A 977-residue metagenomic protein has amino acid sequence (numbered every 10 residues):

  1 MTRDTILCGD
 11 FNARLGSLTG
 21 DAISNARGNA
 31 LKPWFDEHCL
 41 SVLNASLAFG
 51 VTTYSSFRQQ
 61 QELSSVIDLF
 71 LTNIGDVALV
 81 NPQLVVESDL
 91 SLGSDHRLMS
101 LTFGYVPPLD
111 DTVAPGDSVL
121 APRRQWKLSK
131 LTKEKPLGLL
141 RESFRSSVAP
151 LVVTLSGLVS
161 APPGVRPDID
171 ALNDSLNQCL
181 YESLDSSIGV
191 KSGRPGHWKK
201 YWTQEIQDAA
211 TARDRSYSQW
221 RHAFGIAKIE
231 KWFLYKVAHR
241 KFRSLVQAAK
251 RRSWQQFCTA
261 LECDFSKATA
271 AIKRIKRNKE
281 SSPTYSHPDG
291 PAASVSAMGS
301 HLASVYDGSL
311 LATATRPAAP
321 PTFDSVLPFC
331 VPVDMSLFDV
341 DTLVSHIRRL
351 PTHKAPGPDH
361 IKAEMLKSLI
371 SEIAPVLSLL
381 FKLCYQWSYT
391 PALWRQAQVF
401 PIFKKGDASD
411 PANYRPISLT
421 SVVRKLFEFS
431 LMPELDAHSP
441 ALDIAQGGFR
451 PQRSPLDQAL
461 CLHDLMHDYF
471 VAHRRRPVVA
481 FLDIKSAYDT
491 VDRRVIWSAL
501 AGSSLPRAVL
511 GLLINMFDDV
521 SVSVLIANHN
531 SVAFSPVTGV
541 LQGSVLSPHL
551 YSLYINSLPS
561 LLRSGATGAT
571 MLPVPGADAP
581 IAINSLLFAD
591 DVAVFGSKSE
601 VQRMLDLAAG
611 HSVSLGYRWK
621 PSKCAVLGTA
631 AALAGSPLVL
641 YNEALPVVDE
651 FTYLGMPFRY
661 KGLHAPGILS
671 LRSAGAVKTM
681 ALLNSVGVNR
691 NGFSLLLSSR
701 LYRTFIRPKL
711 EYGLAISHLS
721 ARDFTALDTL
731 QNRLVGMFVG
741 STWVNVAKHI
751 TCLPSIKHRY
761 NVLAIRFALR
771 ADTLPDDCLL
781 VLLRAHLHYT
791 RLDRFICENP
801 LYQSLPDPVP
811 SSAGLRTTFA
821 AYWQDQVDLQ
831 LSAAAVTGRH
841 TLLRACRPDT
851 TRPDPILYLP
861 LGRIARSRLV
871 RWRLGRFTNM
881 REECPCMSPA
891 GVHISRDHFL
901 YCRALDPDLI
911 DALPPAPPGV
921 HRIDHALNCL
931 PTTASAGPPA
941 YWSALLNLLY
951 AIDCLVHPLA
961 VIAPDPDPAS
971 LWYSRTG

Functional and structural regions predicted by a protein language model:
M1-G75, G138, E142-S156, Y235: Metal-dependent phosphoesterases centered on the DNase I-like endonuclease/exonuclease/phosphatase
S46-V66, F70-V77, L605, R618-E650: Short, conserved micro-motifs composed of acidic
F49, V66-I67, T72-D76, D95 (+7 more regions): Basic/polar low-complexity segments
L63, N73-G196, G667-R672, T679-L683: Surface polyanion/phosphate-binding segment centered on an Asp-His-Pro turn
G189-P195, K199-W202, L245, Q256-C258 (+5 more regions): Non-catalytic, peripheral interaction segments enriched in hydrophobic/basic residues
L302, V333-S557, L561: Conserved pre-catalytic core of RNA-dependent polymerases
Q731, T742-F877, Y973-T976: Extended C-terminal regions of large enzymes
Q830-G977: Family-specific functional microsites
